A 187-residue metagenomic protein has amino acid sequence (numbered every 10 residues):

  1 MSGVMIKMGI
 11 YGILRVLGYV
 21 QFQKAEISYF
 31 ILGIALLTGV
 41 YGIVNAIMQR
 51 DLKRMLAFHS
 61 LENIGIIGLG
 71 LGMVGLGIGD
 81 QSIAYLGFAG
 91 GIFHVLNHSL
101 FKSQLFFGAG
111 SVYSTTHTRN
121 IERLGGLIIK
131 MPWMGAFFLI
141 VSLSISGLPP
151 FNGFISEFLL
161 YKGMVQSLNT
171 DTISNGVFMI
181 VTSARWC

Functional and structural regions predicted by a protein language model:
M1-C187: Hydrophobic transmembrane alpha-helices and their helix-loop junctions in integral membrane proteins
